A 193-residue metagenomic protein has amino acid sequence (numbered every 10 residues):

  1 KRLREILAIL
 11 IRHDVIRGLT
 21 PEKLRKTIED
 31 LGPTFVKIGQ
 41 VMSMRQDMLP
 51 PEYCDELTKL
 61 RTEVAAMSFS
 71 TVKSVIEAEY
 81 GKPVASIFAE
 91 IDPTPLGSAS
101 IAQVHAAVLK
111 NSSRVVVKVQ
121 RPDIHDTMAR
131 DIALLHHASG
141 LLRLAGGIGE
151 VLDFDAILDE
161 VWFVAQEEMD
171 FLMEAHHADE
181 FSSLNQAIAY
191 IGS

Functional and structural regions predicted by a protein language model:
K1-Q103, N111, D126-F154, L158 (+1 more regions): N-terminal accessory/targeting segments that precede structured cores
G39, V104, V117, E174: Residue-level signature of catalytic and energy-coupling elements of molecular machines, predominantly ATP/GTP-dependent
A106, S113-Q120: Glycine-rich ATP phosphate-binding loop
R143-E150, N185-S193: Conserved HxN/HPN-centered segment at the entrance to the catalytic loop of eukaryotic protein kinase-like domains
F163-H176: Active-site metal-coordination segments of metallo-dependent hydrolases
A178-Q186: Alpha-helical scaffold within the catalytic cores of cyclic-nucleotide enzymes
